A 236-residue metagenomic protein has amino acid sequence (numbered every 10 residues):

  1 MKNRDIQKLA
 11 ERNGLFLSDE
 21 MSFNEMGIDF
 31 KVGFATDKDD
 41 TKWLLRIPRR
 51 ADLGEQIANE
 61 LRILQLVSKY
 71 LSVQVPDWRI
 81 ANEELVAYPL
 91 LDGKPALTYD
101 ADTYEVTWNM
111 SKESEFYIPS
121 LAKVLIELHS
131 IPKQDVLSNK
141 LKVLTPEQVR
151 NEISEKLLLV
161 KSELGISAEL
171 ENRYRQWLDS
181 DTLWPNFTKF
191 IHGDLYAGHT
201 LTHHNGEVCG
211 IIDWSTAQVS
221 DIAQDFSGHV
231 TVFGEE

Functional and structural regions predicted by a protein language model:
K2-E20, D92, T107-E115, P119 (+2 more regions): An alpha-helical support segment within catalytic cores of ATP-dependent transferases
E20-K142: ATP-binding pocket architecture of kinase catalytic cores
N24, R49, S215-Q218, V230: Structured beta->alpha junctions
I28-D29, S130-K133, Y174, W214 (+1 more regions): Tryptophan-centric aromatic hotspots in well-structured domains and transmembrane helices
K31-T36, L45, R175-Q224: Active-site acidic catalytic loop and adjacent metal/ATP-binding pocket of ATP-dependent phosphoryl transfer enzymes
K38, L91-D92, N205-G206, G234-E235: Short loop segments at secondary-structure junctions
R62, Y196, S227: Active-site phosphate/pyrophosphate-handling residues
Q224-E236: Active-site activation/catalytic loop segments of kinase-like enzymes and analogous catalytic loops in related
